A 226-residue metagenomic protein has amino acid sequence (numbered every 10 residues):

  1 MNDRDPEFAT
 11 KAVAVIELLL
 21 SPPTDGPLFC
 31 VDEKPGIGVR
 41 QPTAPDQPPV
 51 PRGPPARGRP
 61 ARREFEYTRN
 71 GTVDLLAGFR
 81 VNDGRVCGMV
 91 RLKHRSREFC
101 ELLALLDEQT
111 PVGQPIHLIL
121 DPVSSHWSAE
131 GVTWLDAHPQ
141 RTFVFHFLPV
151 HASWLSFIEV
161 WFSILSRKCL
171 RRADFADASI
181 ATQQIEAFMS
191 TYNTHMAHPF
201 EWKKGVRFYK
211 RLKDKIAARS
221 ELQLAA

Functional and structural regions predicted by a protein language model:
M1-K11: Short Lys/Arg-enriched helix C-cap and helix-to-coil transition segments that create basic nucleic-acid-contact patches
T10-A104, L212, R219: Extended, low-complexity cationic-aromatic segments
F29-V31, I116-L120, H146-P149, K203: Short beta-strand segments
R57, R62-T68, A137-F157, A173-F175: RNase H-like polynucleotidyl transferase catalytic core
H94-R95, L118-E130, P149-L155, I180: Acidic, metal-coordinating catalytic cores used for nucleic-acid/nucleotide bond scission and strand-transfer chemistry
R97-H117: Short, basic/hydrophobic alpha-helical segments
I158-I180, N193-M196: Active-site proximal helix-loop segment of RNase H-like, two-metal nucleases, encompassing DDE(D)
I180-A226: C-terminal domain-tail junction helix/linker
